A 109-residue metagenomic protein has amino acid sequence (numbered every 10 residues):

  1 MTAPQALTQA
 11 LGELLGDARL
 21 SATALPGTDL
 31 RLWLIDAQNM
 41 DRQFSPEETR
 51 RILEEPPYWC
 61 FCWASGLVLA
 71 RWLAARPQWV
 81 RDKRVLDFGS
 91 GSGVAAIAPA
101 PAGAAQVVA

Functional and structural regions predicted by a protein language model:
M1-R42: N-terminal auxiliary segments of SAM/dcSAM-dependent transferases
R19, D29, E48, C62-W63 (+3 more regions): Solvent-exposed, flexible loop/coil residues
L20, E54-P57: Generic detector of short alpha-helix boundary/capping microenvironments and adjacent low-complexity segments
M40-F44, A96-A98: Short acidic/His/Gly/Ser-rich catalytic and metal-binding motifs that mark active-site loops of diverse hydrolases
P46-E55: Glycine/charged-rich beta-loop-alpha catalytic/anionic-binding loops adjacent to active sites
P56-A74: Conserved SAM-binding loop and adjacent beta-strand
R71-A109: Conserved SAM/SAH cofactor-binding pocket of Class I
